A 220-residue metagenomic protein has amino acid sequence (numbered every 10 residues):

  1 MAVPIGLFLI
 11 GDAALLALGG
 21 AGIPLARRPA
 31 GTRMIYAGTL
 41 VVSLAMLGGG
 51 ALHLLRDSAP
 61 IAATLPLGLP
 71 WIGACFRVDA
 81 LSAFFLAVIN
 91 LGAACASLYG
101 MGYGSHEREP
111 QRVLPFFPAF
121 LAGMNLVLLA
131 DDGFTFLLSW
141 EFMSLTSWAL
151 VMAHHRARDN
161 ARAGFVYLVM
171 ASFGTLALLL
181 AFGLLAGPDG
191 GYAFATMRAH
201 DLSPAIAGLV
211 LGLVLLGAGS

Functional and structural regions predicted by a protein language model:
G6-A13, M34-I35, F84-F85, N125-S147 (+2 more regions): Hydrophobic alpha-helical membrane segments of integral membrane proteins
A14-L15, G22, V42, F85 (+9 more regions): Hydrophobic residues within membrane-embedded alpha-helical segments of Major Facilitator Superfamily
L18-L55, I61: Hydrophobic alpha-helical membrane-insertion signals
G19-P29, A94-E107, A149-D159, A218-S220: C-terminal ends of transmembrane helices
A26-S43, A80, S105-A119, D131-L137 (+2 more regions): Membrane-interfacial loop-to-helix junctions in multi-pass inner-membrane proteins
Y36, L40, A59-M124, L211: Hydrophobic alpha-helical transmembrane segments in multi-pass integral membrane proteins
L54-G73, T135, F142, T175-S220: Juxtamembrane/interfacial segments at transmembrane-helix boundaries in multi-pass membrane proteins
